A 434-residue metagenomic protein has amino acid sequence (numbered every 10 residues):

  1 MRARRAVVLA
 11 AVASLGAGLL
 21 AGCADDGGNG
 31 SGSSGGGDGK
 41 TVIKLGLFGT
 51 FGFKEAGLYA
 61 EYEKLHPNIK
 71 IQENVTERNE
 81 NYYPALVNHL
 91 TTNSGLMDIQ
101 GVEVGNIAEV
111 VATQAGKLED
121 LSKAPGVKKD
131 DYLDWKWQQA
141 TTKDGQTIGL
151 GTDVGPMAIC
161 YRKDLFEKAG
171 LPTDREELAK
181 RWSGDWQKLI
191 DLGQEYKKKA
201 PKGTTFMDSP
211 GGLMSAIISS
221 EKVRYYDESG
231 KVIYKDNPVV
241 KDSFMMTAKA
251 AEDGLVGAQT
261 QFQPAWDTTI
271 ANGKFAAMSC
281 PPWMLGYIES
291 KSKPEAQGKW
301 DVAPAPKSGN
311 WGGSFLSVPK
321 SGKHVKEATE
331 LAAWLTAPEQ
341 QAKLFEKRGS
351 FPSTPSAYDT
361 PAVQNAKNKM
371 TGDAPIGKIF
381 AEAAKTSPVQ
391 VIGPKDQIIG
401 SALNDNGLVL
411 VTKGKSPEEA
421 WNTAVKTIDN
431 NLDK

Functional and structural regions predicted by a protein language model:
R2-A108, T173, K323-K326, E339-K343 (+3 more regions): Conserved N-terminal structural module of periplasmic/extracytoplasmic solute-binding proteins
A60-Y132, G149, K168-A169, T269 (+3 more regions): Extracytoplasmic "Venus flytrap"/periplasmic binding protein-like
E103-A158, Q187, Q297-D301, K367: Hinge/lid segment of periplasmic solute-binding proteins
E109-T113, W137-E177, S209-S229, W311-S317 (+1 more regions): Periplasmic solute-binding protein
S122-Y132, E176-S183, V223-D242, S290-E295 (+3 more regions): Short, solvent-exposed loop/beta-turn-alpha elements that line the ligand-binding surface or hinge of extracytoplasmic
I190-Q194, S229-T260: Glycine-centered hinge/linker elements that transmit conformational signals in sensory and ligand-binding systems
E252-D253, K291-F351, S356: Extracytoplasmic/periplasmic substrate-recognition and gating elements
G372-A424: C-terminal capping/gating helix-and-loop segments adjacent to ligand/active sites or protein-protein/ligand interfaces
